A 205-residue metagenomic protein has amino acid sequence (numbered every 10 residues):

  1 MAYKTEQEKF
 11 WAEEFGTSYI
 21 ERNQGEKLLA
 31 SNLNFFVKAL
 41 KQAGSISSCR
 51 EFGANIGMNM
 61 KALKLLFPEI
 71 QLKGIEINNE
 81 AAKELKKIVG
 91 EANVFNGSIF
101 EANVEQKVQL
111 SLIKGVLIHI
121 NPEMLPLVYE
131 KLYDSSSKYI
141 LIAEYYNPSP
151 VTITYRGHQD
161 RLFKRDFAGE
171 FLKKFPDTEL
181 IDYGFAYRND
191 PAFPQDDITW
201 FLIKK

Functional and structural regions predicted by a protein language model:
M1-Q106, E123-L127, K131-K205: Class I (Rossmann-like) S-adenosyl-L-methionine-dependent methyltransferase catalytic domain, capturing the SAM-binding
Q109: Conserved active-site beta-strand-loop modules that form the wall/rim of enzyme catalytic pockets and either contain
L112: A conserved beta-strand element that flanks and buttresses the S-adenosyl-L-methionine
V116: Hydrophobic adenine-recognition pocket in adenosine-nucleotide-binding enzymes
